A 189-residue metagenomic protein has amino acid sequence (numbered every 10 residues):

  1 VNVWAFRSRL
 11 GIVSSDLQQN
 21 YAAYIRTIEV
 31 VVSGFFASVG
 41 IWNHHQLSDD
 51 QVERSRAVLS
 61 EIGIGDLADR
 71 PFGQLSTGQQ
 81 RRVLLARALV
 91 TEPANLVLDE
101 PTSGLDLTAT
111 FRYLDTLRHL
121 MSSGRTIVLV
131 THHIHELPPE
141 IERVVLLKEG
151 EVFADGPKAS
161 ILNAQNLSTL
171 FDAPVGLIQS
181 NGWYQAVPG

Functional and structural regions predicted by a protein language model:
S15-Q74: ABC-family P-loop ATPase nucleotide-binding domains
L85-A86: Hydrophobic anchor residue at the start of the ABC signature
E92: Conserved catalytic motifs of ABC-family nucleotide-binding domains
L96-E100: Catalytic Walker B motif of ABC-type/P-loop ATPase nucleotide-binding domains
T131-H132: H-loop/switch region of ABC-family ATPase nucleotide-binding domains
V144-P157: H-loop (His-switch) and adjacent beta-strand-loop-beta switch element of ABC-type ATPase nucleotide-binding domains
L170-G189: ABC ATPase nucleotide-binding domains
